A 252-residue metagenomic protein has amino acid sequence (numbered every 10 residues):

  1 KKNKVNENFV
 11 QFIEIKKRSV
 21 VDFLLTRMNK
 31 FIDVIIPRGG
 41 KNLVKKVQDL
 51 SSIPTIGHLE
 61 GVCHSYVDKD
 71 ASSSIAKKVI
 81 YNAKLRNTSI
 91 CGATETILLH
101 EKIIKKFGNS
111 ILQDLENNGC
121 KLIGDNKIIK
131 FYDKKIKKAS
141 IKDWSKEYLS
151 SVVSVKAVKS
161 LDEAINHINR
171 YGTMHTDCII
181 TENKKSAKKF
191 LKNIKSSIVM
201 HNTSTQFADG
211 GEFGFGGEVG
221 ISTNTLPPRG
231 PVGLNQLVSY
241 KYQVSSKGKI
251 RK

Functional and structural regions predicted by a protein language model:
K1-D70: Rossmann-like NAD(P) dinucleotide-binding subdomain of oxidoreductase/dehydrogenase enzymes
K2, V44-S150, H201: ALDH superfamily catalytic-core signature
N8-Q11, I32-V34, I53-I56, H64-S65 (+8 more regions): Structural motif
V20, F31, G39-L43, H58 (+9 more regions): General structural feature for long, well-ordered alpha-helical segments within catalytic domains of soluble enzymes
L25-K30, S72, K135-D143, G214-E218: Short, surface-exposed amphipathic charged segments that create phosphate/polyanion-binding patches used for binding
R27, L50, D114-N118, R170-Y171 (+1 more regions): Alpha-helix C-cap/termination motif
S140-K252: Conserved C-terminal structural/oligomerization subdomain of aldehyde/semialdehyde dehydrogenase
